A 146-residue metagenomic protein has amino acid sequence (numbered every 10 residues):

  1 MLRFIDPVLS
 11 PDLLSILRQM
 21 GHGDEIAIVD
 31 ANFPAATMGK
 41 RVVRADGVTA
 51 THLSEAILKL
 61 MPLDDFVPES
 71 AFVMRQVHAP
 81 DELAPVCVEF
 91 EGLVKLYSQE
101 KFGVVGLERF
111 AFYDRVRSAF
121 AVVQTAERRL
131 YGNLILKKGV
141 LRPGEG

Functional and structural regions predicted by a protein language model:
M1-D46: Long, hydrophobic N-terminal alpha-helical segment
R3, D24-A27, R41-V42, D64-F66 (+4 more regions): Structural motif
F4, V8-D12, G21, V48-H52 (+3 more regions): Conserved active-site and cofactor/substrate-binding residues in soluble primary-metabolism enzymes
D6, S10, L14, R18-H22 (+3 more regions): Generic secondary-structure signature for well-ordered alpha-helical cores
V8-S10, D24-I26, S54-A56, F102-G106 (+1 more regions): Short amphipathic alpha-helical surface micro-motifs
D24, D30-N32, K40-A56, L60 (+2 more regions): Conserved mixed alpha/beta catalytic, RNA-binding, or beta-rich assembly cores of soluble enzyme, regulatory
A45, S54-L93: Glycine-rich nucleotide/cofactor/substrate-binding loop typically near the N-terminus or early in the first domain
P80-G146: Glycine-rich, aromatic-bearing surface loops/beta-hairpins
